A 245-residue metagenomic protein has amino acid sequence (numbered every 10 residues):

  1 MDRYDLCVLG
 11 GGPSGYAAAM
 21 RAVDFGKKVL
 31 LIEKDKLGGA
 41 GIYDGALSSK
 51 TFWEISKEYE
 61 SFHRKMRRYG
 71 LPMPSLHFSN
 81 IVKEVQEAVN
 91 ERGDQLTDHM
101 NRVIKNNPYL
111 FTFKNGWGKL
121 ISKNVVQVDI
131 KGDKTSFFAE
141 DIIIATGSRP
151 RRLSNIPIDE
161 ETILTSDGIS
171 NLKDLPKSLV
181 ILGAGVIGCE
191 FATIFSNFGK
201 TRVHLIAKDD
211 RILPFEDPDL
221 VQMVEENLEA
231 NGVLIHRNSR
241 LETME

Functional and structural regions predicted by a protein language model:
M1-G12, L175-G185: Beta1/beta-strand and adjacent pyrophosphate-binding region of the FAD-binding site in flavoprotein oxidoreductases
D2-Y4, M20-K27, I32-L175, D209-L213 (+3 more regions): Glycine-rich flavin
Y4-L31, G188-F198: N-terminal Rossmann-like FAD-binding beta1-loop-alpha1 element of flavoenzymes
G12, W117-K119, G185, S239-R240: Conserved acidic residues
K28, R202, L234: Residue-level detector of anion-binding/catalytic polar loops
K173-K208, I212-E216: Rossmann-like NAD(P)H-binding beta-loop-alpha module
L205-A207, H236-R240: Core Rossmann-like FAD-binding/catalytic domain of the broad FAD-dependent monooxygenase superfamily
